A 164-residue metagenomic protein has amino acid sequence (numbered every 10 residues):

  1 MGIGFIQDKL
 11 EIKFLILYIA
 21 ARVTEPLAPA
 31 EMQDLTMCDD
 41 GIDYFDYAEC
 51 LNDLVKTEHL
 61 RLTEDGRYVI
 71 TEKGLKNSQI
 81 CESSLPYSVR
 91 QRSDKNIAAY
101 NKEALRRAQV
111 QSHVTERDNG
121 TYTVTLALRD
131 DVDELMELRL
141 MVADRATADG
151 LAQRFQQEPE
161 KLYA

Functional and structural regions predicted by a protein language model:
M1-E25: Short alpha-helical segments that sit at the start of domains
F14-Y18, D34, N52: Contiguous, well-ordered alpha-helical segments that form the cores/surfaces of helical PPI scaffolds
E25-T36: Short acidic, hydrophobic short linear motifs in intrinsically disordered regions
G41-K56: Short amphipathic alpha-helical interaction segments
V55-D65: A short, conserved structural fragment
T63-E82: Accessory beta->alpha helical hairpin/"wing" motif in late/C-terminal subdomains of nucleic-acid enzymes
S88-V89: Acidic, glycine-rich loop-and-strand cores that form catalytic or ligand-binding grooves in diverse globular domains
R92-A164: Exposed, interaction-prone assembly regions rather than primary DNA-binding/catalytic cores
